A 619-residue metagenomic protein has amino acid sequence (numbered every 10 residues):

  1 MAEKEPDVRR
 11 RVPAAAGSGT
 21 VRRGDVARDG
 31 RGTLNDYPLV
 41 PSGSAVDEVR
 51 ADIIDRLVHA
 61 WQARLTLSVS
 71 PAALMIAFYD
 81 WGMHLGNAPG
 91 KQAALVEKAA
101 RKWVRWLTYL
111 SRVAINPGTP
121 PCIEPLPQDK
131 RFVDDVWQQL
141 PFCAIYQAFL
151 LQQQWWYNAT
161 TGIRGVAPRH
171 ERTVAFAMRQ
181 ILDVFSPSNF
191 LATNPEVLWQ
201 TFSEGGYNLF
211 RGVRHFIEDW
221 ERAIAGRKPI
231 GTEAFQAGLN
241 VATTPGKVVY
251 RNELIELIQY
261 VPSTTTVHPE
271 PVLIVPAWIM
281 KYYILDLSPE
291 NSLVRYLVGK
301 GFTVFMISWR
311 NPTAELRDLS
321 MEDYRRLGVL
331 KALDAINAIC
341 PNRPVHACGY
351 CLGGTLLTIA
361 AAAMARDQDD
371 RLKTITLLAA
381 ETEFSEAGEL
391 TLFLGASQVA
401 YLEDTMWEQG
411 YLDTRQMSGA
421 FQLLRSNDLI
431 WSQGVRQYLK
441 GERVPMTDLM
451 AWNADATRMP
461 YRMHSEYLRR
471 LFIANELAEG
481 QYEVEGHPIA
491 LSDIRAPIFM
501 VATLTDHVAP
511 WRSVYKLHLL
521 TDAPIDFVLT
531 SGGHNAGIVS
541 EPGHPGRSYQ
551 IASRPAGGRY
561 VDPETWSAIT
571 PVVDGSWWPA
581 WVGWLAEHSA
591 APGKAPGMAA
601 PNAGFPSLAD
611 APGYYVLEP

Functional and structural regions predicted by a protein language model:
A2-I258, P262, V267-P269, M280 (+8 more regions): Amphipathic, low-complexity, repeat-rich surface-exposed segments
Q152, W156, T160-V213, I217 (+5 more regions): Alpha/beta-hydrolase-fold enzymes
D286-V304: Short amphipathic alpha-helix adjacent to the substrate-entry channel of hydrolases
L316-C340: Alpha/beta-hydrolase active-site loop
G349-G353, L357: Gly/Ala-rich beta-loop-alpha elbow adjacent to hydrolase catalytic centers
L468, L517, D522-R559: Catalytic histidine neighborhood in serine/cysteine hydrolases with alpha/beta-hydrolase-type architecture
M500-A502, D506: Short beta-strand/loop motif that positions the catalytic acidic residue of the alpha/beta-hydrolase fold
H507-S513: Conserved alpha/beta-hydrolase "acid-adjacent" motif
